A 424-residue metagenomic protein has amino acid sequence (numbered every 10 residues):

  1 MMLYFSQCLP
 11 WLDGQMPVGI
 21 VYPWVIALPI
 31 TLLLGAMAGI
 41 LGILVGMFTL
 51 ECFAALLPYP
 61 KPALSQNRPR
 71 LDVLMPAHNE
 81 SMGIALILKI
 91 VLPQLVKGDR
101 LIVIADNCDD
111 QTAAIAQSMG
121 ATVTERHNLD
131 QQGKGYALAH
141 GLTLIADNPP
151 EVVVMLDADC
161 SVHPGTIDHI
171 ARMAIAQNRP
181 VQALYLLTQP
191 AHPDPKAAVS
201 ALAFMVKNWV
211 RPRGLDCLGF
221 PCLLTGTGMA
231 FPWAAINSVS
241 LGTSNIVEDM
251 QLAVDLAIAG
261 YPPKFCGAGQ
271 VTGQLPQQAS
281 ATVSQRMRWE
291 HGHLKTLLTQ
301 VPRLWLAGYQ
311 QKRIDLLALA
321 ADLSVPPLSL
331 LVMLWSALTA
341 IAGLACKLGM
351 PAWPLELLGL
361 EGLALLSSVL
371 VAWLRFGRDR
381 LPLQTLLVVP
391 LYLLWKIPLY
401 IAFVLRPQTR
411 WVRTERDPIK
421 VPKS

Functional and structural regions predicted by a protein language model:
M1-N67, V371, K396: N-terminal membrane-anchoring/stem segments of glycan-assembly enzymes
F53-L57, L64-S65, D322-R406: Membrane-embedded multi-pass helical conduit in multi-pass membrane proteins, especially envelope-biosynthetic
R70-D72, R100, Q251: Cell-envelope/extracellular polymer assembly enzymes that use nucleotide-activated donors
A85-L86, D110-Q117, E125, G165: Acidic helix N-cap motif at the loop->helix transition within catalytic regions of sugar-transfer enzymes
K89-G98: Short, acidic, metal-binding catalytic loop of nucleotide-sugar glycosyltransferases
A105-A113, N128-D130, S161: A conserved acidic beta->alpha catalytic loop
H127, Q131-G141, I145-P150, P164-G165 (+4 more regions): Long helical/loop segments within the catalytic core of UDP-sugar-dependent glycosyltransferases, especially the large
P149-S161: Short beta-strand-to-loop acidic/aromatic patch adjacent to the donor-nucleotide binding site
